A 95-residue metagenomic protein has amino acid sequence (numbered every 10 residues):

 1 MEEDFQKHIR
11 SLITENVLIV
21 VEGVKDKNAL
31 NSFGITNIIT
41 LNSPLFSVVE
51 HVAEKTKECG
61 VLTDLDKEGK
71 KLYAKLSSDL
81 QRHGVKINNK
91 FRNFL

Functional and structural regions predicted by a protein language model:
M1-L18, V24-N28, S32, E50-H51: Phosphate-handling DNA/RNA-contact segment within nucleic-acid enzymes
L18-I19, G60: Short glycine-rich phosphate-binding loop at a beta-alpha junction
V24-F33, I38, S43-L95: TOPRIM fold recognition
